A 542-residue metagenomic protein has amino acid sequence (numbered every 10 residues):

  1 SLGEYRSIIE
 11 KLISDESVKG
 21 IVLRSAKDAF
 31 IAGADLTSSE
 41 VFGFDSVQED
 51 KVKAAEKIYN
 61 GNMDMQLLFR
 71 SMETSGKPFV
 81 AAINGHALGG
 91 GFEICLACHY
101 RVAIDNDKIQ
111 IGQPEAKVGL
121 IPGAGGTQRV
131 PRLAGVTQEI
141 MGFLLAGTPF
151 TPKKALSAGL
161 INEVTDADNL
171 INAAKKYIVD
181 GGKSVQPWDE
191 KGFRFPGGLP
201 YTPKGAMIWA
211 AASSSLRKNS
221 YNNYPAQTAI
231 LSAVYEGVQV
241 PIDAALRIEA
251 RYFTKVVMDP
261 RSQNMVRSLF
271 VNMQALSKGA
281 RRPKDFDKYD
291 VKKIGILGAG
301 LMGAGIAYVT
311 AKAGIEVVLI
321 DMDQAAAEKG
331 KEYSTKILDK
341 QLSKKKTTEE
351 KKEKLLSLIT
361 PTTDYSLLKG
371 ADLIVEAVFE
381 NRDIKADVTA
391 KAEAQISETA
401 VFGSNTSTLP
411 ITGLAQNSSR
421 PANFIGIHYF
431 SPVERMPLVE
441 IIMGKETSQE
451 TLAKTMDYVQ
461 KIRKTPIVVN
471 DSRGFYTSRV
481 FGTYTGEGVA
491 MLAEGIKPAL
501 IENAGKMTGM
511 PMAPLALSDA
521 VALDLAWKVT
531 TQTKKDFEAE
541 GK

Functional and structural regions predicted by a protein language model:
S1-R24: Conserved CoA-thioester-binding segment of acyl-CoA-metabolizing enzymes
E4, F42-D45, V52-A55, G61-N62 (+3 more regions): N-terminal glycine-rich phosphate-binding loop for ADP-containing cofactors
S25-L68, A87, K117-G119: Glycine- (often His-adjacent) and acidic-residue-rich active-site loop that binds/positions the CoA thioester
D28, K108-Q110, D323-A325: Helix N-cap at the beta1-alpha1 junction of Rossmann-like dinucleotide-binding domains, i.e., the first residues
L68-A81: Conserved catalytic cysteine-centered active-site region of acyl-thioester-dependent Claisen-condensing enzymes
A81-G91: Gly/Ser-rich catalytic serine loop of serine hydrolases
G89, D107-P114: Short glycine/proline-centered loop/turn elements that form peptide/ligand docking sites
